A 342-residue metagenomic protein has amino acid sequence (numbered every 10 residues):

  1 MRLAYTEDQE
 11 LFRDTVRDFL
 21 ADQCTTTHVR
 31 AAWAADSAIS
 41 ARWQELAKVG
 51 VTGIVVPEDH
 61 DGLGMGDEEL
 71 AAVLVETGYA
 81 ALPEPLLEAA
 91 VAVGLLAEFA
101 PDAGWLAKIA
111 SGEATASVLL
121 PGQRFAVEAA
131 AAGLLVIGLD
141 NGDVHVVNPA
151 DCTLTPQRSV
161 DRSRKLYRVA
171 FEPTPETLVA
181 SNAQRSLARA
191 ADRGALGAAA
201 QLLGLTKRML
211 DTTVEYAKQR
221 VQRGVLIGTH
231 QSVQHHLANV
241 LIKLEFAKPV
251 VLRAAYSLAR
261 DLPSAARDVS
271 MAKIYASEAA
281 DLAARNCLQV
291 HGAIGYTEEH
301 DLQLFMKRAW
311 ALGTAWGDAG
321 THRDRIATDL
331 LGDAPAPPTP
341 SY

Functional and structural regions predicted by a protein language model:
M1-A80, G112, D192-Y342: Alpha-helical interface subdomain recognition
A71, A89-A90: Non-catalytic, well-ordered alpha-helical scaffold segments
A81-L87, G94-D211, E215, D333 (+1 more regions): FAD-binding core of flavoproteins
